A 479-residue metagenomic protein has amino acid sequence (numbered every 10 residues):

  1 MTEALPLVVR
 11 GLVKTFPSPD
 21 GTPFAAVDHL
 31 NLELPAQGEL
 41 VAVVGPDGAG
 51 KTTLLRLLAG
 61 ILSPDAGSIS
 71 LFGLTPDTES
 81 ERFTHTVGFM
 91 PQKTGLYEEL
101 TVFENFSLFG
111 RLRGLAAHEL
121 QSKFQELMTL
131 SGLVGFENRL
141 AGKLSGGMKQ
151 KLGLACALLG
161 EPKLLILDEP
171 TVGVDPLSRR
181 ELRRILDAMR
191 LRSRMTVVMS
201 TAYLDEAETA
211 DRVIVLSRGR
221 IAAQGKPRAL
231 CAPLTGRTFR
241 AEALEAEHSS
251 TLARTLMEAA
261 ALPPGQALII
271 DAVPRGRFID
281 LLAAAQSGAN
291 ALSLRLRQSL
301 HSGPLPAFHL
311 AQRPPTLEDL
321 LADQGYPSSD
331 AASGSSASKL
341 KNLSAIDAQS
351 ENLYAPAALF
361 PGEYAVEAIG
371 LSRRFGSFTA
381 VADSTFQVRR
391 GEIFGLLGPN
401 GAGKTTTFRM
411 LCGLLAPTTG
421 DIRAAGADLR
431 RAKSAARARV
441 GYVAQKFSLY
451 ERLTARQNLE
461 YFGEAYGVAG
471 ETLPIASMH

Functional and structural regions predicted by a protein language model:
V41-P46, L397-P399: The feature captures the beta-strand-to-loop junction immediately N-terminal to the Walker
A59, C412: Helix-to-loop junction immediately C-terminal to a conserved catalytic motif
G67-T75, R82-F83, G420-D428, A435-A436: Conserved ABC transporter NBD signature motif
S107, R111, H118-F136, E460 (+2 more regions): Conserved ABC ATPase "signature" region
L165-E169: Catalytic Walker B motif of ABC-type/P-loop ATPase nucleotide-binding domains
R180-R192: Helical segment within the ABC ATPase nucleotide-binding domain
